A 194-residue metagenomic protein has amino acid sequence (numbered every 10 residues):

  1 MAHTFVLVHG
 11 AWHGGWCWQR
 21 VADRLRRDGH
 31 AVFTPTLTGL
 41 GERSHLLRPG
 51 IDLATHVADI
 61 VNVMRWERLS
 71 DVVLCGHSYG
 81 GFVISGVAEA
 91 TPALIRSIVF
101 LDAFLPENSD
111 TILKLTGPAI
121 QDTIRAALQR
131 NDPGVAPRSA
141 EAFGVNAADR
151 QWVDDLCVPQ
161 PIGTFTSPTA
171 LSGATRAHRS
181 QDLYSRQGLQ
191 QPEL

Functional and structural regions predicted by a protein language model:
A2-S44: Conserved HGGG/HGGXW glycine-rich cap/lid loop of the alpha/beta-hydrolase fold
V8-A11, H77-S78, A103, S185-R186: Glycine-rich His-Gly loop
R20, G86-A90: Active-site signature of alpha/beta-hydrolase-fold catalytic machinery across serine- and Asp/Cys-nucleophile hydrolases
A31-F33, L37-V73, E89-A90, L113-G117: Active-site loop/oxyanion-hole signature of alpha/beta-hydrolase fold enzymes
C75-G76, G80, I84: Gly/Ala-rich beta-loop-alpha elbow adjacent to hydrolase catalytic centers
E89-A90, L94-A136, T164-A170, P192-E193: Flexible "cap/lid" loop of the alpha/beta hydrolase fold
R125-F165: Internal catalytic-core helix/loop-beta-alpha segment that presents or stabilizes conserved functional determinants
V158-L194: Conserved serine/cysteine hydrolase catalytic core
